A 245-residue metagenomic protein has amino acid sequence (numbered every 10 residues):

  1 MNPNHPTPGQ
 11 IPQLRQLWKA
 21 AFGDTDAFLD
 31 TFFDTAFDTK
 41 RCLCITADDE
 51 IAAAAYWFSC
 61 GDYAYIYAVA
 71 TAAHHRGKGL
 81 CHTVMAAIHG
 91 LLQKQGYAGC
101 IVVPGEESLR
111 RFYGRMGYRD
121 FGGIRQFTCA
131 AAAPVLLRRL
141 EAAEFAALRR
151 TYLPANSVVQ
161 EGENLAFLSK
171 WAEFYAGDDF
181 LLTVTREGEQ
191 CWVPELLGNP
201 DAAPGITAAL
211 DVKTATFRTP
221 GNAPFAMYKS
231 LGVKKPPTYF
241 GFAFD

Functional and structural regions predicted by a protein language model:
M1-L14, V135-A147: A short beta-loop-alpha structural element at the N-terminal edge of CoA-dependent acyl/N-acetyltransferase catalytic
I11, Q16-F58, R150-F174: Active-site rim helix/loop that mediates acceptor-substrate recognition in acyltransferases
C44, E50-F58, Y63-A70, I101 (+2 more regions): Conserved beta-strand in the GNAT
A68-T71, G77-L92, R115, G198-D211: Conserved acetyl-CoA-binding loop-helix of GNAT-fold acetyltransferases
H82, Y97-A98, G105-G123, N222-V233: Conserved active-site alpha-helix within GNAT-family acetyltransferase domains
L92-G105, V212-G221: Conserved GNAT acetyl-CoA-binding A-motif
M116-P200: Amide-forming acyltransferase catalytic core, primarily the GNAT-like/NAT-type and related acyltransferase folds
Q190-D245: Charged, low-complexity intrinsically disordered regulatory/assembly segments
